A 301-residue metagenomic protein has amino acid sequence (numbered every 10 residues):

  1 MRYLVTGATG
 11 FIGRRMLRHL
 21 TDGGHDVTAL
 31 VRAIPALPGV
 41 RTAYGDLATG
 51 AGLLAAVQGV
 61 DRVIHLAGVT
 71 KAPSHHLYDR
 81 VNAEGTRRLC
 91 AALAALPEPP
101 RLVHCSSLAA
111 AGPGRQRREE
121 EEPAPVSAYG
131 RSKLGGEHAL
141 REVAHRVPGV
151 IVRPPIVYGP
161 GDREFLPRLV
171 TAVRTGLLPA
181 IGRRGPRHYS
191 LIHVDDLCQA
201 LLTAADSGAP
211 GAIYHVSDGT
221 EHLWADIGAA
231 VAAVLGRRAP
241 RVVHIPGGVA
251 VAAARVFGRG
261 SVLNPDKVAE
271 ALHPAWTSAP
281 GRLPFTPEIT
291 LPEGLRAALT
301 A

Functional and structural regions predicted by a protein language model:
Y3-G23: N-terminal Rossmann NAD(P)H-binding glycine-rich loop of SDR-like oxidoreductase domains
Y44-R87, L108-P113: NAD(P)H-binding glycine-rich loop region in Rossmannoid oxidoreductase-like domains and their noncatalytic homologs
R87-A128: Conserved Rossmann-fold NAD(P)-dependent oxidoreductase catalytic core, especially the SDR/UDP-sugar
A124-V150: Active-site Tyr-X1-5-Lys
R163-R168, G182-A205, G211-A212: Substrate-positioning beta->alpha
T203-V262, L291-L299: Mid/C-terminal beta-alpha module of Rossmann-like enzyme folds, strongest in SDR-family dehydrogenases/epimerases
G247-T286: A hydrophobic C-terminal alpha-helical subdomain
T277-A301: Amphipathic terminal alpha-helices
